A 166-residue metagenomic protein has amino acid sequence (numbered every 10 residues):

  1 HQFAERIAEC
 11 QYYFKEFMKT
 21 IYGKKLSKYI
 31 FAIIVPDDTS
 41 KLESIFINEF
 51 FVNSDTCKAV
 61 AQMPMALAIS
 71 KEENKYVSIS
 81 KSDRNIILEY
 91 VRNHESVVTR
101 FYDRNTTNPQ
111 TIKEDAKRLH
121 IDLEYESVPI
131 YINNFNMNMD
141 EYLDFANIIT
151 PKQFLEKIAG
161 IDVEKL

Functional and structural regions predicted by a protein language model:
H1-D83, V91-L166: Nucleotide/phosphate-binding catalytic cleft detector across ATP-hydrolyzing and phosphate-transferring enzymes
